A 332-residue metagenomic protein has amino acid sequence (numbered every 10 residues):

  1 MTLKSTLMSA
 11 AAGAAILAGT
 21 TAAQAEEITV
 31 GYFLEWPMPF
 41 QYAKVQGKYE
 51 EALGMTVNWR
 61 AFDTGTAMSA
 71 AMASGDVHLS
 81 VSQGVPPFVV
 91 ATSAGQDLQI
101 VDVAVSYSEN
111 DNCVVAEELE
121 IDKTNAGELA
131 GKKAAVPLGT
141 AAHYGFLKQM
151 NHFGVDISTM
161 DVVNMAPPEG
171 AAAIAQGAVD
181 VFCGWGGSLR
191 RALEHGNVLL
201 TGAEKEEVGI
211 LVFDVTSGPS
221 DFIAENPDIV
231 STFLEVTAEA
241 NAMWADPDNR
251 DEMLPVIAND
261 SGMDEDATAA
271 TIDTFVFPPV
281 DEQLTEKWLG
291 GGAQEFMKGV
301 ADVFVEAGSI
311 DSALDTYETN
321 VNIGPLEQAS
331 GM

Functional and structural regions predicted by a protein language model:
M1-A10: Bacterial N-terminal signal peptides that target proteins for export
S9-A18: Bacterial N-terminal signal peptides
T20-A25: Sec/Tat signal peptide C-region and signal peptidase I cleavage site
E26-V155, D161-N164, D180-C183, G202: Short, glycine-/small- and polar/acidic-enriched structural segments that line small-molecule recognition paths
P86, E169-S261: Pocket-lining segment of extracytoplasmic ligand-binding domains
V90-V101, R191-K205, D264, T285: Ligand-binding "clamshell"
A224-S309: Secondary-structure end/capping motifs
M297-M332: Conserved C-terminal helix/tail region of periplasmic/extracytoplasmic solute-binding proteins
